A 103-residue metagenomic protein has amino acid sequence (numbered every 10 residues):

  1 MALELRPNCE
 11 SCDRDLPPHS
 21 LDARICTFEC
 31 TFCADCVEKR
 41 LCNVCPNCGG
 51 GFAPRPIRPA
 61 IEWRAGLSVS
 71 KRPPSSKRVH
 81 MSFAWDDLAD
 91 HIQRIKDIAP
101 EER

Functional and structural regions predicted by a protein language model:
M1-R103: Intrinsically disordered, low-complexity regulatory regions in eukaryotic proteins
